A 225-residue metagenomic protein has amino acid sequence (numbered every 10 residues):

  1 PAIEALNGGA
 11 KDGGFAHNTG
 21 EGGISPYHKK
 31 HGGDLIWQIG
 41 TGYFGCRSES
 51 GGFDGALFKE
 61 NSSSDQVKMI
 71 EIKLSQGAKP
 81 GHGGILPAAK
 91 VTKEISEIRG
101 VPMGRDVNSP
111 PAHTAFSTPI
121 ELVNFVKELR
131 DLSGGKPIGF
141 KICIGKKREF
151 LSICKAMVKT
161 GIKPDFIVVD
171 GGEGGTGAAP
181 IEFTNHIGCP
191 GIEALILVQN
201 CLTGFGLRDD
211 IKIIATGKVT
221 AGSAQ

Functional and structural regions predicted by a protein language model:
P1-P111, E121: N-terminal capping/small domains of soluble enzymes
P110-Q225: Glycine-rich phosphate/ribose-binding loops and adjacent secondary-structure elements that form binding surfaces
